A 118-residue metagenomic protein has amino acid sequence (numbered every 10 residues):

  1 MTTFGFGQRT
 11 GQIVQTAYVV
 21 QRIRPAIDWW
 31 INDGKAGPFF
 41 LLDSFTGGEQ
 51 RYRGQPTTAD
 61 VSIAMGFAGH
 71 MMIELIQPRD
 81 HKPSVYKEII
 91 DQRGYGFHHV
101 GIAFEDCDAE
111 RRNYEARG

Functional and structural regions predicted by a protein language model:
M1, N32-G34, Q77-V85: Short, composition-biased local secondary-structure segments
M1-G5, P38-F40, S84-E88: Short amphipathic alpha-helical segments, especially helix-boundary/capping motifs
M1-R24, Y95-F104: N-terminal beta-strand motif that seeds the catalytic metal site of vicinal oxygen chelate
Q8-G11, Y18-G69, A109-G118: Core segments of cupin and vicinal oxygen chelate
T16-A17, I76-P78: A structural feature that tracks compact, well-ordered secondary-structure segments with a strong bias toward
L42-T58, H81-H98: A cross-kingdom feature marking solvent-exposed beta-strand/loop segments within repeated, beta-rich binding/scaffold
I73: Long, contiguous binding/interaction regions
E88-A109, N113, R117-G118: An exposed acidic His-Trp-rich patch
